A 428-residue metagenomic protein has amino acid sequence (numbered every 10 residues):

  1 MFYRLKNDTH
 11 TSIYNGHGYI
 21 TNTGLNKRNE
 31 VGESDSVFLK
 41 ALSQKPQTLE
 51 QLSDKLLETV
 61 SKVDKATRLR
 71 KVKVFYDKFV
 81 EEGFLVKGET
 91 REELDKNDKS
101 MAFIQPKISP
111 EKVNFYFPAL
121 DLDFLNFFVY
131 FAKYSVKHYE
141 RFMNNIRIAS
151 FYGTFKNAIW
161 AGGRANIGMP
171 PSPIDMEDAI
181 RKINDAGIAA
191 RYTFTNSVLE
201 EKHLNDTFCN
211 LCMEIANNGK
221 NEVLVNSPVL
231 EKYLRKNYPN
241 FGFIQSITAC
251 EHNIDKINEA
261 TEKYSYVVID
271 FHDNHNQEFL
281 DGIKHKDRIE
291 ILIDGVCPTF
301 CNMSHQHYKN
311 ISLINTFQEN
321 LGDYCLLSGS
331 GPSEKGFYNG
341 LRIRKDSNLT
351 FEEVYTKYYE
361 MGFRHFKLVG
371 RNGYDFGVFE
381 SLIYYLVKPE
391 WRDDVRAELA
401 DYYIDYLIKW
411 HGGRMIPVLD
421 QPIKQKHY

Functional and structural regions predicted by a protein language model:
M1-N26: Long, low-complexity, charged/polar intrinsically disordered regions in eukaryotic proteins
H10-S12, R28-E30, A41, E140-N144: Short secondary-structure boundary/capping segments within folded domains
T23-G24, L56, F194-N196: Short, histidine-centered active-site or binding-site loop motifs used for metal coordination, general acid-base
K27-M101: Long, charge-rich, low-complexity alpha-helical segments
K71, D95-K256, Y264-Y428: Active-site pocket-lining/capping segments in soluble small-molecule metabolic enzymes
